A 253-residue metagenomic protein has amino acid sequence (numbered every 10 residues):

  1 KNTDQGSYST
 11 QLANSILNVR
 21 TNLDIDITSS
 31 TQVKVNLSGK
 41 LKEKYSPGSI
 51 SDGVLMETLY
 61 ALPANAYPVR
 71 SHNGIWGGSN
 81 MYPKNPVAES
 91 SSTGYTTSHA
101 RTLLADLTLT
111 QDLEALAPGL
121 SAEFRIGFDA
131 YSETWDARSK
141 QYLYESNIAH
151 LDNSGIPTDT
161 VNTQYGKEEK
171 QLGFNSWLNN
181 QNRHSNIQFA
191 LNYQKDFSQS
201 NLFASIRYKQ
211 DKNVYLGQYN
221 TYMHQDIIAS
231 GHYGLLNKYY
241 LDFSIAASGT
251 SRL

Functional and structural regions predicted by a protein language model:
K1, T10-K84, G94-A100, E133 (+3 more regions): Flexible loop and strand-edge segments within Gram-negative outer membrane beta-barrel domains
N2, G39-E43, L104, Q111 (+4 more regions): Transmembrane beta-strands of outer-membrane beta-barrel pores
D4-S9, N22, S90-T96, T108 (+3 more regions): Extracellular loop and loop/strand-boundary signature of outer-membrane beta-barrel proteins
V19-I25, A105-Q111, F189-Y193, A229-L235: Residues on the lipid-exposed face of transmembrane beta-strands in outer-membrane beta-barrel proteins
S30, D112-A122, W135-A137, D196-L202 (+1 more regions): Short loop/turn motifs that connect adjacent beta-strands in outer-membrane beta-barrel proteins
V33-V35, L120-I126, L202-I206, L241-F243: Transmembrane beta-strands of outer-membrane beta-barrel proteins
A64-G77, R138-R252: Outer-membrane beta-barrel transmembrane domain signature of Gram-negative proteins, especially the mid-to-C-terminal
K84-S90, K167-L172: Short glycine/proline-rich turn/loop motifs
